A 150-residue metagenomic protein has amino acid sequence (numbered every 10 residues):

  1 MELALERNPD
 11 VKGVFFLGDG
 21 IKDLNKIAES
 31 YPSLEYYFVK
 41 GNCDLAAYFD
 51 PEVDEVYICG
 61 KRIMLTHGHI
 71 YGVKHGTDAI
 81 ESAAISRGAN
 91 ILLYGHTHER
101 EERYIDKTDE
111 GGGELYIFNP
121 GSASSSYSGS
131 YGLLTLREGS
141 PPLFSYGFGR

Functional and structural regions predicted by a protein language model:
M1-I58: Core catalytic region of metal-dependent phosphoesterases/phosphodiesterases, especially metallo-beta-lactamase-like
E2-L3, S82-G88, E110-R150: Binuclear metal-dependent phosphoesterase catalytic core
N8-P9, R87, E101: Active-site charged/polar residues at nucleotide-handling catalytic sites that mediate phosphoryl, nucleotidyl
G13-D19, Y37-N42, M64-H67, I91-H96 (+1 more regions): Active-site neighborhood of phospho(di)ester-bond hydrolases with catalytic His/Asp-centered motifs
I21-N25, C43-Y48, Y71-G76, L92-I105 (+2 more regions): Active-site environment of divalent metal-dependent phosphoester hydrolases
Y31-L34, D109-G113: Short helix-capping segments at alpha-helix termini
L45-R87, Y127: Active-site-proximal segments of metal-dependent phosphoesterases and phosphodiesterases across multiple
E52-G60, E102-G111: Short acidic-hydrophobic surface loop/beta-edge motif
